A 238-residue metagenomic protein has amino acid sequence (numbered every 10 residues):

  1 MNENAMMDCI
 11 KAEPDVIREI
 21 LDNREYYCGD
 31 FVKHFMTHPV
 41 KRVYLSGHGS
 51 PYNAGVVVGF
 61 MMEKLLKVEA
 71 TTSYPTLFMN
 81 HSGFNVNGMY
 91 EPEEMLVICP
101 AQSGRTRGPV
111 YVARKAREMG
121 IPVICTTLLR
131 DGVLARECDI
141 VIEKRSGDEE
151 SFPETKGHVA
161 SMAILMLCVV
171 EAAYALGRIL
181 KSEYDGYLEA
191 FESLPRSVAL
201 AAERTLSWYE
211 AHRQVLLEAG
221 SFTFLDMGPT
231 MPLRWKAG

Functional and structural regions predicted by a protein language model:
M1-K41, E203: An N-terminal, well-structured beta->alpha segment
M7, R178-G186, S207-R213: Flexible, glycine/charged-enriched surface loops at secondary-structure junctions
C9-A12, N23, G186, A190-S193 (+1 more regions): A non-catalytic, amphipathic alpha-helix used as a structural packing/dimerization or gating element in enzyme scaffolds
E19-R24, P75, A101-S103, G120 (+1 more regions): Short, flexible loop segments at the rims of nucleotide/cofactor-binding pockets, characterized by
L21-D22, A54-V58, R234-A237: Short, glycine/acidic-enriched capping/hinge loops at junctions between secondary-structure elements
G29, M36-S193, M227: Glycine-rich phosphate-binding loops that contact phosphosugars or nucleotide phosphates
A190-L217, K236: Accessory alpha-helical/coil subdomains and C-terminal extensions that flank or cap enzyme catalytic cores
V215-G238: Acidic catalytic cores of enzymes that act on phosphate-bearing nucleotides/polynucleotides
